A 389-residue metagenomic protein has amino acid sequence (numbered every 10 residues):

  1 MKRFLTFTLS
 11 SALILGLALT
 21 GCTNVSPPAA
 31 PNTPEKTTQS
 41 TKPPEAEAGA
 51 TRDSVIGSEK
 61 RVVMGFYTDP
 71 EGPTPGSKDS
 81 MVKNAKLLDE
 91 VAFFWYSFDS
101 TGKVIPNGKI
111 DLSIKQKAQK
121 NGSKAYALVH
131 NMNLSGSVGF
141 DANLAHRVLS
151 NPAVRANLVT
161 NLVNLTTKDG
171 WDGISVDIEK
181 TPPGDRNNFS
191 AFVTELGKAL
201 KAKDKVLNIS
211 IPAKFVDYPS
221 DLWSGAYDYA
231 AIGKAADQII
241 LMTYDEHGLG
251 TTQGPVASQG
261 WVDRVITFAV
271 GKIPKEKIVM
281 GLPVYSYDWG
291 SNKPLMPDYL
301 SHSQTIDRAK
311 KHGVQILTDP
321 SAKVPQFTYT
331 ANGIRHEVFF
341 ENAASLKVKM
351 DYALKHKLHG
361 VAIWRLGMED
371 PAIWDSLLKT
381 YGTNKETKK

Functional and structural regions predicted by a protein language model:
M1-T8: Bacterial N-terminal signal peptides that target proteins for export
A18-G21: C-terminal motif of bacterial Sec signal peptides marking the signal peptidase cleavage site
V25-K60, P75: N-terminal, intrinsically disordered, polar/charged segments of Gram-positive cell-envelope systems that serve as
E47-A50, L134-A145, L282-K349, Y381-K389: Glycan-binding loop/region signatures in secreted carbohydrate-active enzymes
I56-G72, K83, S97-S258: Chitinase-like catalytic core of GlcNAc-active glycosidases
P70-G72, E90, A235-Q238, Y244-V324: Aromatic-lined glycan-binding groove of carbohydrate-active enzymes
S77-S100, N161-I174, K349-V361: Catalytic domains of carbohydrate-active enzymes, especially glycoside hydrolases
K349-K389: Acidic/aromatic/glycine-rich contiguous surface patches that form carbohydrate-binding/processing clefts and analogous
